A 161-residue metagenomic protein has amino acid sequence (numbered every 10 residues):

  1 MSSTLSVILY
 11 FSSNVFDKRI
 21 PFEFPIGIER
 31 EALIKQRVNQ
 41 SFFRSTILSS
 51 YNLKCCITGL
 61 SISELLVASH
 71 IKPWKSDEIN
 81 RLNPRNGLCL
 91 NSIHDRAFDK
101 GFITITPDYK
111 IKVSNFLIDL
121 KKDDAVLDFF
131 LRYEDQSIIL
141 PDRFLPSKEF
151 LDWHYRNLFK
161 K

Functional and structural regions predicted by a protein language model:
S2-S45, S49, L53-A68: A short mid-domain helix/strand-loop element embedded in enzyme catalytic domains that forms or borders the active-site
G27-I28, A32, V38, F42 (+2 more regions): A detector for short metal-coordination/catalytic motifs
